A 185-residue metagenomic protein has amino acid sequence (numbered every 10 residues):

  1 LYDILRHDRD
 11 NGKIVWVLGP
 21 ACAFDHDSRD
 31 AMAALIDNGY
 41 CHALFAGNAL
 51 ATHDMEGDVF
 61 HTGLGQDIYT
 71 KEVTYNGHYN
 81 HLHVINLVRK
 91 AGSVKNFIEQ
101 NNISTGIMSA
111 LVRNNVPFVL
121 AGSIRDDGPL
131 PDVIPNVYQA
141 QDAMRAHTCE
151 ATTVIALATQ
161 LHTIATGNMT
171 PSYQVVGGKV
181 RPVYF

Functional and structural regions predicted by a protein language model:
Y2-I14, L35, A110-R113, A146-A151: Glycine-rich phosphate/diphosphate-binding loops that line cofactor/substrate pockets in enzymes
G12, C41, N115, A151-T152 (+1 more regions): Short, well-ordered alpha-helix to beta-strand connector turns
K13-P20, L44-A46, A156: Short glycine-rich or small-residue beta-strand-to-loop segments that form or flank ligand, phosphate, metal/Fe-S
L18-H26, A49-T52, D126, T159-I164: Gly/Ser/Thr-rich loops at beta-strand to alpha-helix junctions that form or flank small-molecule/cofactor-binding
G19, A31-L35, D58-H61, A156: Active-site loop-to-helix "anion-binding N-cap" substructures in soluble metabolic enzymes
A34-D54, V59, A165-F185: Glycine-rich, acidic loop regions that bind phosphate or pyrophosphate groups
T52-P117: Mid-sequence, gly/pro-rich, charge-dense loop/helix-turn segments that line enzyme active sites
V88-N101, A110-T163: Active-site rim loops that border cofactor/substrate pockets in soluble metabolic enzymes
